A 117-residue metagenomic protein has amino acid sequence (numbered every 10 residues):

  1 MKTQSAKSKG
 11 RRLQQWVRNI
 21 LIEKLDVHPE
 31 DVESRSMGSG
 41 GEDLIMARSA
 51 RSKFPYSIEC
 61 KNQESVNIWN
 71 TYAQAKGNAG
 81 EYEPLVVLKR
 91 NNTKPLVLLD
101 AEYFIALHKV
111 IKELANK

Functional and structural regions predicted by a protein language model:
M1-K117: Catalytic phosphate/metal-binding cores of nucleic-acid and nucleotide-processing enzymes, i.e., regions that mediate
